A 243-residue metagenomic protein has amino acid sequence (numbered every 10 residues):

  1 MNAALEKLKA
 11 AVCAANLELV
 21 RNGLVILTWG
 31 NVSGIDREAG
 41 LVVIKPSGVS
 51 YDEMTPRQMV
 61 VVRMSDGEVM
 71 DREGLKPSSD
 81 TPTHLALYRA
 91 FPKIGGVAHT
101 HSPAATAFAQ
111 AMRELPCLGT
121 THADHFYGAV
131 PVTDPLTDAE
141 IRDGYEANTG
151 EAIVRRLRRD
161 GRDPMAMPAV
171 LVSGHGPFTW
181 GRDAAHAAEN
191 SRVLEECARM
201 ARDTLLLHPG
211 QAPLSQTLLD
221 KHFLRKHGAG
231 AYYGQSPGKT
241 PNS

Functional and structural regions predicted by a protein language model:
M1-S243: Glycine-rich flexible loops
